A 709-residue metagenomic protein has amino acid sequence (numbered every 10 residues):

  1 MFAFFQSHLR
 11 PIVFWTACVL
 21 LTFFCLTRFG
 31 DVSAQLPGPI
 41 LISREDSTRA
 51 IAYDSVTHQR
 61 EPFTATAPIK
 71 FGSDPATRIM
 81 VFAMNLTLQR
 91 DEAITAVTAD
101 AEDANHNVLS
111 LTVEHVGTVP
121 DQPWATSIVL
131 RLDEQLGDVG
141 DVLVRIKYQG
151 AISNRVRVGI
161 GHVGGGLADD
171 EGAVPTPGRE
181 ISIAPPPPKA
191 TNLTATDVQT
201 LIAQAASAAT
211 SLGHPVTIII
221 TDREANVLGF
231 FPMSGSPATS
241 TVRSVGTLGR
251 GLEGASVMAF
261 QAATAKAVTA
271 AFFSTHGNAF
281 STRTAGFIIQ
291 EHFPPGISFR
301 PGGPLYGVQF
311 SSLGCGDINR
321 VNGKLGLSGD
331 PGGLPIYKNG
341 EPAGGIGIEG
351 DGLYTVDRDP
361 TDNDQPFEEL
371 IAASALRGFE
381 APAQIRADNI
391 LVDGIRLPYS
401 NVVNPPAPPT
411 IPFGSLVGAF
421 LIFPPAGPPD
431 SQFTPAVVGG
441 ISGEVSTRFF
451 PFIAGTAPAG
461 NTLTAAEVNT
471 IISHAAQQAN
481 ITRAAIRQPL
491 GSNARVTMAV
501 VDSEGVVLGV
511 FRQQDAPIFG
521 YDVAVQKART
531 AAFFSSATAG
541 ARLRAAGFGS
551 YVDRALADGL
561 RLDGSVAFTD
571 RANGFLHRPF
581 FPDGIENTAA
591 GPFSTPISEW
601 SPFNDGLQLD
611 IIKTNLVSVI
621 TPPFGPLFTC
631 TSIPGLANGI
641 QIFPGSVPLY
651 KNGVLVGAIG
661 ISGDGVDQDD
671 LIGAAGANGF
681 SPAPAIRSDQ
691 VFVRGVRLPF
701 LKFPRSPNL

Functional and structural regions predicted by a protein language model:
M1, S33-Q35: Initiator methionine at the very start of the polypeptide chain
M1-L9: N-terminal secretory signal peptides that target proteins for export/translocation
W15-L26: Bacterial N-terminal signal peptides
V32, S127-E134, L334-P335, V647-P648: Short, proline-centered helix/strand-breaking motifs
Q35-P186, A195, S211, A465 (+1 more regions): A sequence-level detector for low-complexity, Ser/Thr- and acidic-rich stretches
I183-L709: Flexible, solvent-exposed loop/hinge segments and secondary-structure transition points
